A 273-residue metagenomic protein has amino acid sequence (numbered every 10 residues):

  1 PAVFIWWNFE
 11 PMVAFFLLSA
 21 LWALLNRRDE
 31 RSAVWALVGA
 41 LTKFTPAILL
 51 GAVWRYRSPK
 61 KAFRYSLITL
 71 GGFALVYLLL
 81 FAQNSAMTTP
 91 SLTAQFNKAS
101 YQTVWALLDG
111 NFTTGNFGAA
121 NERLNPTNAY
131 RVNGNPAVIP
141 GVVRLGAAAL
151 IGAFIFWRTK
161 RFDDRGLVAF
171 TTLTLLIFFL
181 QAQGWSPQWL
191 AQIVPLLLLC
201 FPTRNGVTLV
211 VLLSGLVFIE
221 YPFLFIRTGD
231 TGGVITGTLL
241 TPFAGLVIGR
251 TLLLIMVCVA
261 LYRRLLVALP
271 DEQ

Functional and structural regions predicted by a protein language model:
P1, G72-L79, L175-Q183, L212-I226: Aromatic-anchored segments of alpha-helical transmembrane domains
F4-M12: Short acidic/glycine- and proline-prone juxtamembrane loop motifs at membrane-interface regions of multi-pass membrane
P11, E30, V34-W54, L75 (+1 more regions): Transmembrane helices and adjacent periplasmic/lumenal helix-loop junctions of polyprenol-phosphate-dependent
M12-D29: Specific aromatic-rich, kink-prone transmembrane helix
A47-A74, L78-S85: Perimembrane helix-loop-helix junctions
F73-F117: Aromatic-rich transmembrane-lumenal/periplasmic boundary elements in polytopic membrane proteins
T103-L180, A260-Q273: Aromatic/glycine/proline-enriched transmembrane-helix motif characteristic of membrane-embedded glycan-assembly enzymes
R204-Q273: Aromatic-enriched
